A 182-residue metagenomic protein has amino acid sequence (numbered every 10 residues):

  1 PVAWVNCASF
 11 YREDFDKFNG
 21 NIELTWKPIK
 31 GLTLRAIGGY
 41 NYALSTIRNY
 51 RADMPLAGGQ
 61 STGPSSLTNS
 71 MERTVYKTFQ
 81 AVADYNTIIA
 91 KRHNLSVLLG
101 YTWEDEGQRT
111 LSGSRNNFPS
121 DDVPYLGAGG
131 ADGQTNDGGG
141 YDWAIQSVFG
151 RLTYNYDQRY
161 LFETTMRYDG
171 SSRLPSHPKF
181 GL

Functional and structural regions predicted by a protein language model:
P1-W4, N49-S65, G107-N136: Surface-exposed loop/turn segments flanking beta-strands in extracellular/periplasmic regions
V2-N49, T68-I88, S96, Q108-T110 (+2 more regions): Outer-membrane beta-barrel transmembrane strands
H93: Histidine-centered active-site/metal-ligand motif
G100-G107: Glycine-rich, aromatic-flanked loop segments that form ligand/cofactor-binding clefts across common enzyme folds
A131-G133, T165-G170: Glycine/charged-rich beta-loop-alpha catalytic/anionic-binding loops adjacent to active sites
S172-H177: Solvent-exposed loop/turn segments connecting transmembrane beta-strands in outer-membrane beta-barrel proteins
G181-L182: Feature captures outer-membrane beta-barrel proteins of Gram-negative bacteria and organelles
